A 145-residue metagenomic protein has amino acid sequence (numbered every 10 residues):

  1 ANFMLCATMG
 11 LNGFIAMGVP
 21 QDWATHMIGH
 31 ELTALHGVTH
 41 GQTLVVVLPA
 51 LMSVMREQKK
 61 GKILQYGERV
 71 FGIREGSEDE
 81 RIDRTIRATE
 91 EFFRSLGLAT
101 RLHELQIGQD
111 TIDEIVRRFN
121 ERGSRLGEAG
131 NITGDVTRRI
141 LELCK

Functional and structural regions predicted by a protein language model:
A1-D83, R87-A88: Active-site segments that bind and position negatively charged phosphate/pyrophosphate groups
I63, R74-K145: C-terminal charged capping/lid subdomain of soluble metabolic enzymes
